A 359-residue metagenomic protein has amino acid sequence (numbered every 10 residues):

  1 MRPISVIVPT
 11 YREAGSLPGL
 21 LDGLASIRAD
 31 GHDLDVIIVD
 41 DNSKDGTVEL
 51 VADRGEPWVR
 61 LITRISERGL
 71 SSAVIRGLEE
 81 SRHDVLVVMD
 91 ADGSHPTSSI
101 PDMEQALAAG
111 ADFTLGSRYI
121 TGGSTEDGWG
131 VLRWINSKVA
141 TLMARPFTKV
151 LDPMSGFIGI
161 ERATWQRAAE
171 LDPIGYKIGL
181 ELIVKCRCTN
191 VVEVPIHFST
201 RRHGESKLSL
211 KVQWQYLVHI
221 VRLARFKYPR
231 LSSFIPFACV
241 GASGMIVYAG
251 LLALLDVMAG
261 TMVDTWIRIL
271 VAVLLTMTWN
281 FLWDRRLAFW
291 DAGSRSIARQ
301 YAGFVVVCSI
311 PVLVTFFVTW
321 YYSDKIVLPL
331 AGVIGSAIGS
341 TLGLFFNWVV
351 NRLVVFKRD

Functional and structural regions predicted by a protein language model:
M1, L171-G250, D284-I310, W320 (+1 more regions): Hydrophobic helical membrane-anchoring modules
P3-S5, D35, E181: Cell-envelope/extracellular polymer assembly enzymes that use nucleotide-activated donors
E13-S26: Short, well-formed alpha-helical segments that are part of the catalytic scaffolds of diverse glycosyltransferases
A25, H32-S43, I62-R64: Short beta-strand/loop segment that forms part of the nucleotide-sugar
L34-D35, V48-E80: Conserved donor nucleotide-binding strand/loop of the catalytic core
D40-V48, G93: A conserved acidic beta->alpha catalytic loop
I65-E80, T97-Y176, R201-S206, K211 (+1 more regions): Acceptor/aglycone-binding surface of glycosyltransferases and processive sugar-polymer synthases
L86: Short aromatic/hydrophobic "clamp" motif used to bind/position activated sugar donors
